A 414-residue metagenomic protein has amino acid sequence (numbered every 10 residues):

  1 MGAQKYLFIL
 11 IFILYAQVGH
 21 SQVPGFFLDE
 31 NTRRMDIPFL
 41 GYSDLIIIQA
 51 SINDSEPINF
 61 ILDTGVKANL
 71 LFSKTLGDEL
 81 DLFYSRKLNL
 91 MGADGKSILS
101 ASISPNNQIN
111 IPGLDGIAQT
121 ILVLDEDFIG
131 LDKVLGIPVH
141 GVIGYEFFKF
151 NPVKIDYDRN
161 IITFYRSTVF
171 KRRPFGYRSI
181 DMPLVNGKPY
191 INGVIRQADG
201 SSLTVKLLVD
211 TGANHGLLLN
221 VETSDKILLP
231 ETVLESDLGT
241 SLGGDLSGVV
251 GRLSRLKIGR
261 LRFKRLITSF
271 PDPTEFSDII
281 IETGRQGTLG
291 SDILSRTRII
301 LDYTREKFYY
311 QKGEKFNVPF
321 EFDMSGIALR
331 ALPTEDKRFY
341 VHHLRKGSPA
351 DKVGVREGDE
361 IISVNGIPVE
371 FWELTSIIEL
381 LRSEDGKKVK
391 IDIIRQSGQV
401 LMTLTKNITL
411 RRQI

Functional and structural regions predicted by a protein language model:
M1-F26: Bacterial Sec-dependent N-terminal signal peptides
H20-I414: Pepsin/retropepsin-fold aspartyl endopeptidases
